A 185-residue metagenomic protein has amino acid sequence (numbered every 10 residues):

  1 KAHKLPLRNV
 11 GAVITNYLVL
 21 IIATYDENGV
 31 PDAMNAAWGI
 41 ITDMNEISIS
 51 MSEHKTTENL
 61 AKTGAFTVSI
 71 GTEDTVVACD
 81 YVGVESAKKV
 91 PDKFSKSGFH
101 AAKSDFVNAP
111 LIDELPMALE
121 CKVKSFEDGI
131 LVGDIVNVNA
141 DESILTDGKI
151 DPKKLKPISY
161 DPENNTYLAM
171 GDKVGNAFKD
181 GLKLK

Functional and structural regions predicted by a protein language model:
K1-K185: Basic, polyanion-binding surface patches
